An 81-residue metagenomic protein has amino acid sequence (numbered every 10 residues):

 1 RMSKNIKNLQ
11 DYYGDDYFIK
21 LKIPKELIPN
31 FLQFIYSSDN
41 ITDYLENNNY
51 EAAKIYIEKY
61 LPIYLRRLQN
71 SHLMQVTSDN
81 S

Functional and structural regions predicted by a protein language model:
R1-S81: Short beta-strand and adjacent turn/loop elements
